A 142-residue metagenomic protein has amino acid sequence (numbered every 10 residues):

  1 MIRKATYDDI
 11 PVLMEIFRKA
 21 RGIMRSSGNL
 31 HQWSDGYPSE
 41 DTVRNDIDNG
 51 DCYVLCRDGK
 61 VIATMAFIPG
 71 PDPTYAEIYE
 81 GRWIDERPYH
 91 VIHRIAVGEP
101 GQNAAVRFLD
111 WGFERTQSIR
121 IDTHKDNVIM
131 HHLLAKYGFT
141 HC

Functional and structural regions predicted by a protein language model:
M1-E15: A short beta-loop-alpha structural element at the N-terminal edge of CoA-dependent acyl/N-acetyltransferase catalytic
R21-D41: Conserved GNAT-fold acetyl-CoA-binding loop/helix
R44-V54, P71-P73: A short helix-loop-beta-strand connector motif used in the catalytic cores of GNAT acetyltransferases and, in some
V54, K60-P71: Conserved beta-strand in the GNAT
A66-P100: Conserved acyl-donor/pantetheine-binding loop and adjacent beta-alpha core of acyl/acetyltransferases and related
V91, R115-D126: Conserved GNAT acetyl-CoA-binding A-motif
V97-E114, H131-K136: Conserved acetyl-CoA-binding loop-helix of GNAT-fold acetyltransferases
D122, T140-C142: Conserved catalytic-core motifs of GNAT/GCN5-like acyltransferases
